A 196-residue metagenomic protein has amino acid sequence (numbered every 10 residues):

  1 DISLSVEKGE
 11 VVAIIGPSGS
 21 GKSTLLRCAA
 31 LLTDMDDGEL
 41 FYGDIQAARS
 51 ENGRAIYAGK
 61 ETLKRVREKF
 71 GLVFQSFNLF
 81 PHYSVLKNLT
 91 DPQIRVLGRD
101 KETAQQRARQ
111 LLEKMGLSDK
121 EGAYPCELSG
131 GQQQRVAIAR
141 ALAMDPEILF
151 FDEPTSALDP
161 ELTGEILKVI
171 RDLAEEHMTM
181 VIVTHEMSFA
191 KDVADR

Functional and structural regions predicted by a protein language model:
I15-P17: The feature captures the beta-strand-to-loop junction immediately N-terminal to the Walker
G38-N52: Conserved ABC transporter NBD signature motif
Y124-L128, Q132: Conserved ABC ATPase signature
A143-E147: A short, proline-enriched helix->beta-strand linker immediately N-terminal to the Walker B motif in ABC-type P-loop
L149-D152: Catalytic Walker B motif of ABC-type/P-loop ATPase nucleotide-binding domains
P160-L162: Helix N-cap at the start of a conserved alpha-helix in ABC-type nucleotide-binding domains
G164-E176: Helical segment within the ABC ATPase nucleotide-binding domain
